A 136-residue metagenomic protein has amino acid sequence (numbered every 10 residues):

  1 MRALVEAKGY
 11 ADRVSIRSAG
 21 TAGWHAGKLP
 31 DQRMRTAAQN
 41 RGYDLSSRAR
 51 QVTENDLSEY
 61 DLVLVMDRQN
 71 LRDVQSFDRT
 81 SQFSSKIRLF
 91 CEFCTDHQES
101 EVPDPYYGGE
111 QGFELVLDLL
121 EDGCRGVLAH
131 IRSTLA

Functional and structural regions predicted by a protein language model:
M1, G42-D44, M66-Q69, S85: A short linear-motif detector with a strong N-terminal bias
M1-Y60, A129-A136: Conserved active-site segments centered on acidic
L62, R68-A136: Phosphate-binding/catalytic loops
